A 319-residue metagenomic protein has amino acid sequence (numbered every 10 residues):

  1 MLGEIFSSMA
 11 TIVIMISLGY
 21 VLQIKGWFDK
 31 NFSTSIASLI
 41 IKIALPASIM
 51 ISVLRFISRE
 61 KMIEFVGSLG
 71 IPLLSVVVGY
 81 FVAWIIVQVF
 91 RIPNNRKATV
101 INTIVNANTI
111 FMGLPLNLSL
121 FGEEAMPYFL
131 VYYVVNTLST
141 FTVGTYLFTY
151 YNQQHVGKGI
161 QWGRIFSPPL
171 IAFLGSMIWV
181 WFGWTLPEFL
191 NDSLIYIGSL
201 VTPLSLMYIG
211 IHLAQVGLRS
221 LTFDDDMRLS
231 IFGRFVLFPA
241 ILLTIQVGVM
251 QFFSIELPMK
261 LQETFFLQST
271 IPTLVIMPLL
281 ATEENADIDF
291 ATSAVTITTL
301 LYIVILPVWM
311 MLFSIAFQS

Functional and structural regions predicted by a protein language model:
M1-S319: Alpha-helical transmembrane segments of multi-pass small-molecule/ion transporters
